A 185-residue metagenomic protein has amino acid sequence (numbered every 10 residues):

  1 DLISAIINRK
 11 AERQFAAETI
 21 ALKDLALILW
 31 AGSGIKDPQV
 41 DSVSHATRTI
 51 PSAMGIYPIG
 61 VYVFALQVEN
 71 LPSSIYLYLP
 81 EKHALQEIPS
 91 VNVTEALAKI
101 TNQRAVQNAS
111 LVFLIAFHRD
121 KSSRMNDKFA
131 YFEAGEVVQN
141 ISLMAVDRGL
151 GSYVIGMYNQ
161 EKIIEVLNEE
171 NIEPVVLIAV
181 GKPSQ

Functional and structural regions predicted by a protein language model:
D1-A109: N-terminal amphipathic, basic helical "cap/leader" segment at the start of enzyme domains
R9, I28, V61, L111-E165: Small-aliphatic-rich amphipathic alpha-helix that forms the alpha element of a beta-alpha
L71, N108-S110, L150, I172-E173: Short coil/turn connectors at secondary-structure junctions
L77, V112-L114, L177-A179: Conserved hydrophobic/aromatic beta-strand scaffold that supports enzyme active sites
Q103-Q107, I163, E170: Short, surface-exposed loop/turn microsegments at beta-strand edges and helix-strand junctions
N168-Q185: A glycine-rich helix N-cap at a beta->alpha junction
